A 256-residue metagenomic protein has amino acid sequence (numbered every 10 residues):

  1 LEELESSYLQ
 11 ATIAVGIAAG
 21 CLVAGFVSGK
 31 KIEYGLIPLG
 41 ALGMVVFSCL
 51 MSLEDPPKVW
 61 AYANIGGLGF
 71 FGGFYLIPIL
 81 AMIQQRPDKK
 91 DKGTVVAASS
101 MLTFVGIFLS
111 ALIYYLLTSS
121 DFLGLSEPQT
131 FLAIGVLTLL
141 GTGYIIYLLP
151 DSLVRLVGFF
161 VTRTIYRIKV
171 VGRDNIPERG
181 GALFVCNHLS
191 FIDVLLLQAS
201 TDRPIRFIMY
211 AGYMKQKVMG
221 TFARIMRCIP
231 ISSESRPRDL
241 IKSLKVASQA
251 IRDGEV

Functional and structural regions predicted by a protein language model:
E2-A14, W60: Loop-to-transmembrane helix entry
Q10-C21, N64-Y115: Substrate-agnostic recognition of the 12-TM MFS/MFS-like secondary transporter fold
F26, I107-F131: Transmembrane alpha-helix termini and helix-breaking/packing motifs in multi-pass membrane transporters
F26-L42: Cytoplasmic membrane-interface "Motif A"-like loop-to-helix N-cap segments of 12-TM Major Facilitator Superfamily
L42-P56: C-terminal ends and interior cores of transmembrane alpha-helices in multi-pass membrane transporters/permeases
Q129-G143: Symmetry-related core transmembrane helices of the 12-TM Major Facilitator Superfamily/SLC fold
R167-V256: Soluble catalytic domains of membrane acyltransferases
